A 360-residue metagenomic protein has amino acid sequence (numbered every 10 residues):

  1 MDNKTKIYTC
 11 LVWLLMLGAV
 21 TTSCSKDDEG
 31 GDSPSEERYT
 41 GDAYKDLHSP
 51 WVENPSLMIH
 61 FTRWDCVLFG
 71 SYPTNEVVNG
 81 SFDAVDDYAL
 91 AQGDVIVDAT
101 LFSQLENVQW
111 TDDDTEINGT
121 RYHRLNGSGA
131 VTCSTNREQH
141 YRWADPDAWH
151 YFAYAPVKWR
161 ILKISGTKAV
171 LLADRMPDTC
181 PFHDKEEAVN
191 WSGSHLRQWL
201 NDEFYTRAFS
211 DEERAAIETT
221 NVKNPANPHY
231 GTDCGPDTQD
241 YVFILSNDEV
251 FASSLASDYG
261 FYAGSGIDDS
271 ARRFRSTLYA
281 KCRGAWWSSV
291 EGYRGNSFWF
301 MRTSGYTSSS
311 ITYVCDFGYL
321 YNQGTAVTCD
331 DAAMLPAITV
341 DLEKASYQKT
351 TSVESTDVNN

Functional and structural regions predicted by a protein language model:
M1, S25-K26, G30, G266-I267: Intrinsically disordered, low-complexity peptide-like regions
M1-T22: Sec-dependent bacterial lipoprotein signal peptides
K4-K6, K26, R160, R302: Basic side chains
V20-R38: Bacterial Sec-dependent N-terminal signal peptides
P34-N360: Collagenous Gly-X-Y triple-helix signature in extracellular proteins
